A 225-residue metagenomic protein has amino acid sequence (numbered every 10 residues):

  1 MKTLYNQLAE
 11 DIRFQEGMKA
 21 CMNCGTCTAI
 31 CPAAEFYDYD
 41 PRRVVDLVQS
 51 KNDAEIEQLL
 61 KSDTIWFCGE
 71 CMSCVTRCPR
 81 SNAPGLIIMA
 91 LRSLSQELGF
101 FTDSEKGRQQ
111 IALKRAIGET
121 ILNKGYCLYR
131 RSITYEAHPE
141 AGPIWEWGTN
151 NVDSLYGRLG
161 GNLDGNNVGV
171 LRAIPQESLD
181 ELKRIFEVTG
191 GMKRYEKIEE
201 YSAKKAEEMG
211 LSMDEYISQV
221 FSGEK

Functional and structural regions predicted by a protein language model:
M1-E16, G25, V188-E199: Short N-terminal secondary-structure initiator segments
M1-I12, F36-W66, S81-G165, G169-L171: Ferredoxin-type iron-sulfur electron-transfer modules in oxidoreductases and energy-metabolism complexes
E16-E35, S62-N82: Cysteine-centered iron-sulfur cluster-binding motifs in ferredoxin-type domains/subunits of redox enzymes
I30, A34-Y37, L47-A54, M192 (+2 more regions): Generic N-terminal helix/loop capping motif
C68, L91, L182-I185: Generic structural hydrophobic/aromatic packing signal, biased to beta-strands
I144-K225: C-terminal, charged low-complexity interaction regions
